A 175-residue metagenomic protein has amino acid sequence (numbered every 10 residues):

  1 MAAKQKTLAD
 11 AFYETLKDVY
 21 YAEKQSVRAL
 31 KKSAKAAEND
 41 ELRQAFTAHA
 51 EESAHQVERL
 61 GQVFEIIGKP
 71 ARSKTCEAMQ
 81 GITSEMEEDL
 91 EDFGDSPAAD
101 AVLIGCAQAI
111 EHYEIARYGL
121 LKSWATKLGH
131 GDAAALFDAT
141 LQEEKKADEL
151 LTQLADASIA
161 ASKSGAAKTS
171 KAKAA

Functional and structural regions predicted by a protein language model:
M1-A175: Amphipathic alpha-helical hairpins
